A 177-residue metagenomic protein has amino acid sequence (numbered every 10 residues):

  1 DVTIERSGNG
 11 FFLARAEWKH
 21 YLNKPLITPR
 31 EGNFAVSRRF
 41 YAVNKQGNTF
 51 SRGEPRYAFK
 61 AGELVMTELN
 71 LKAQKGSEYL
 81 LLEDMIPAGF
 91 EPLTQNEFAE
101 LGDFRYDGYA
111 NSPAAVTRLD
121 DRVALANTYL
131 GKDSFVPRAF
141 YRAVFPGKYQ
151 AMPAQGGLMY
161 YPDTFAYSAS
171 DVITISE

Functional and structural regions predicted by a protein language model:
D1-E177: Long, domain-scale non-catalytic interaction/scaffolding regions in large secretory-pathway and trafficking proteins
